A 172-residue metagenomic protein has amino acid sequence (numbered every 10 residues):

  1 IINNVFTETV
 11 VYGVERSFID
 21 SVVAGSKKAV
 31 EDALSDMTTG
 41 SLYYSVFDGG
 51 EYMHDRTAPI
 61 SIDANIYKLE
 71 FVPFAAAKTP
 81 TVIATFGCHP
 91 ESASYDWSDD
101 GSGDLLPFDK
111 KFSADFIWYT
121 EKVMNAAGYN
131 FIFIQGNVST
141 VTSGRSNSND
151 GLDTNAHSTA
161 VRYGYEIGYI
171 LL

Functional and structural regions predicted by a protein language model:
I1-L172: Terminal domain-initiation and capping elements
